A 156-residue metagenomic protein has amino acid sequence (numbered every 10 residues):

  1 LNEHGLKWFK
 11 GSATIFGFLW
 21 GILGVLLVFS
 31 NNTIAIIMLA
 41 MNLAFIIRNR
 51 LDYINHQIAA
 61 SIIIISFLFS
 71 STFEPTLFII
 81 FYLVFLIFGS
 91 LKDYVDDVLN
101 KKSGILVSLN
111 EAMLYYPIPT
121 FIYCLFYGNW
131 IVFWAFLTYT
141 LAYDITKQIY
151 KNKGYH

Functional and structural regions predicted by a protein language model:
L1-L27, I37-M38, F136-T140, K151-H156: N-terminal topogenic module of multi-pass integral membrane proteins
N2, W20-L27, I47, S66 (+4 more regions): Alpha-helical membrane-inserting segments
N2-S12, L26-N32, I46-I54, K101-N110: Short, amphipathic, aromatic/basic-enriched membrane-interface segments that mark the entry/exit of transmembrane
T14, T33, T72, T76 (+3 more regions): Residue-identity detector for threonine
I15-V25, I37-F45, I58-L68, Y115-C124: Hydrophobic, membrane-inserted alpha-helices
G21-I36, I65-I80, Y123-W134: Helix-coil boundary and interhelical linker segments in multi-pass alpha-helical membrane proteins
A35-L106: Membrane-proximal helix-loop-helix units in multi-pass membrane proteins
F85-H156: C-terminal membrane-adjacent module
